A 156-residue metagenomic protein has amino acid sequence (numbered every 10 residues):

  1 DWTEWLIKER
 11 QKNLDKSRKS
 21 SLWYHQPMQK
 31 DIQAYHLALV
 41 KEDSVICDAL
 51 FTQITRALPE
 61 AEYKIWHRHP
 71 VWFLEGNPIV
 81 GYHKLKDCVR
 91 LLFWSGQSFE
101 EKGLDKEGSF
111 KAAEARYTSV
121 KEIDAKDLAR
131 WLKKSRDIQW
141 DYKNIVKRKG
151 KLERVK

Functional and structural regions predicted by a protein language model:
W2-W5, W23: Tryptophan (W) side chains
D15-K156: Charge-dense, helix-prone N-terminal extensions
